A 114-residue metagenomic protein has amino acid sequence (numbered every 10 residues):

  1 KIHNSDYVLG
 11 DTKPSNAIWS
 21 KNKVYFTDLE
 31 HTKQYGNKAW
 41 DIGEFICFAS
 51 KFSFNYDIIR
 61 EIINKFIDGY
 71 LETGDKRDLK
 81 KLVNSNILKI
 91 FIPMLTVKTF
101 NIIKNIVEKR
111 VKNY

Functional and structural regions predicted by a protein language model:
K1-D6, T99: An alpha-helical support segment within catalytic cores of ATP-dependent transferases
N4-P14: Catalytic-loop of the protein kinase fold
Y7, V24-H31: Generic detector of solvent-exposed, compositionally biased contiguous segments
K13, S20, F48: Conserved residues at the C-terminal ends of beta-strands
N16-F26: Conserved protein kinase catalytic/activation segment
L29-N113: C-lobe/activation-segment region of protein kinase-like
